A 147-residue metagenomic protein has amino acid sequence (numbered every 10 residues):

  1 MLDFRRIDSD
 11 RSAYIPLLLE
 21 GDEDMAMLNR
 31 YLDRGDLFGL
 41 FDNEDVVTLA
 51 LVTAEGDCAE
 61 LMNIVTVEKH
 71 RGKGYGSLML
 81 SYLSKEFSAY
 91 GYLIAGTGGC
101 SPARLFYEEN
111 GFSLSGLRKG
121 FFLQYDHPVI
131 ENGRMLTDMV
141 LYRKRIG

Functional and structural regions predicted by a protein language model:
M1-D10, V140, G147: Conserved N-terminal entry element of GNAT/NAT acetyltransferase domains
R5-E68, L80: Acetyl-CoA-dependent GNAT
G35, L136-Y142: Short hydrophobic/aromatic beta-strand or adjacent loop that forms the aromatic wall/cage of a ligand/substrate-binding
H70-Y82: Conserved acetyl-CoA pyrophosphate-binding loop and the N-cap/start of the following alpha-helix in GNAT-like
S77, G99-E131: Conserved active-site alpha-helix within GNAT-family acetyltransferase domains
E86-G99: Conserved GNAT acetyl-CoA-binding A-motif
